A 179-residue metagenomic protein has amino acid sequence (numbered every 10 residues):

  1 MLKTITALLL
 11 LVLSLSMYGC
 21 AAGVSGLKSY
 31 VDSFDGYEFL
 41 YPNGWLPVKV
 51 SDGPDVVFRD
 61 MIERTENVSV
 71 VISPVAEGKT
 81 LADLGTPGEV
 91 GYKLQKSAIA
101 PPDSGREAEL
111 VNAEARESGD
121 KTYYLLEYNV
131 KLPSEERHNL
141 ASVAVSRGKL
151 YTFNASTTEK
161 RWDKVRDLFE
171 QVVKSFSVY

Functional and structural regions predicted by a protein language model:
M1-L9: Bacterial N-terminal signal peptides that target proteins for export
S16-G19: C-terminal motif of bacterial Sec signal peptides marking the signal peptidase cleavage site
A21-V24: Bacterial signal peptide processing site
F34-S51: Proline-anchored loop/turn motifs at beta-strand termini and strand-loop-strand connectors
G36, V48, L84-E89, E159-D167: Soluble non-cytosolic domains of exported or imported proteins
P42, P87, G91-K96, R166-V173: Extracytoplasmic/secreted envelope proteins and their assembly/folding machinery, especially bacterial periplasmic
W45, R147-Y179: Surface-exposed amphipathic alpha-helical segments
V48-V145, L150: Conserved polar/disulfide-associated segments of primarily extracytoplasmic proteins
